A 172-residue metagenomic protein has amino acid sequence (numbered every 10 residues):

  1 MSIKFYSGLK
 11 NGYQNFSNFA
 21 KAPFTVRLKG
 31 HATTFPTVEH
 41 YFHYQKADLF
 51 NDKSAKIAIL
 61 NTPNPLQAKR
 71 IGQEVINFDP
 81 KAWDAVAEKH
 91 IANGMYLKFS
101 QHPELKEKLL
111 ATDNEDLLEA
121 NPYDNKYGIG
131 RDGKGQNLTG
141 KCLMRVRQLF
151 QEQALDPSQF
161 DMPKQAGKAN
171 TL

Functional and structural regions predicted by a protein language model:
M1-L172: Charged, low-complexity intrinsically disordered segments
